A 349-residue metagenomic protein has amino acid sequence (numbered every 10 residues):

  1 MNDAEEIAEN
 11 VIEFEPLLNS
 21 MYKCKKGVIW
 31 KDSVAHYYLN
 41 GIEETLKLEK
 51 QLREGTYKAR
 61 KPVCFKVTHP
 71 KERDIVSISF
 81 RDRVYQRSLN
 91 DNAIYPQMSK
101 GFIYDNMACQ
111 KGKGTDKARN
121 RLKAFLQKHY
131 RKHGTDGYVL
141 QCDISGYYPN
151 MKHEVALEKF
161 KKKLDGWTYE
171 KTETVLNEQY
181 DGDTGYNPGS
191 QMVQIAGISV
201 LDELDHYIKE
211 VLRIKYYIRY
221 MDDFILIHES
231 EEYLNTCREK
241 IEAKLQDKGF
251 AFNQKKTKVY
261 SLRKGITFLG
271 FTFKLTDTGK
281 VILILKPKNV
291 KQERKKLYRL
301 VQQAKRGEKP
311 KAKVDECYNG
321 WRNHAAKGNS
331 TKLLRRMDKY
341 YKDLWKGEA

Functional and structural regions predicted by a protein language model:
M1-L46: Non-catalytic, polymerase-adjacent accessory regions of viral genome-replication enzymes
N2, I78-S79, R83, R87 (+5 more regions): Right-hand nucleic-acid polymerase module
D3-I7, N90-K152: Active-site-proximal segment of RNA-dependent polymerases
L17, L48-K71, V84, W167-Q179: Reverse-transcriptase-like RNA-dependent polymerase core
K23-A35, F65-V76, I103-D105: Glycine-/proline-rich flexible loop or hinge segments
V34, Y38, A108, G112 (+3 more regions): Conserved phosphate/pyrophosphate-binding and hydrolysis machinery centered on Walker-type P-loop NTPases, extending
Q51, N120-M221, I225-K244, Y260: Conserved polymerase palm-domain catalytic core
E72-I103, D183-E210: Conserved pre-motif C helix in the palm subdomain of viral-like polymerases
